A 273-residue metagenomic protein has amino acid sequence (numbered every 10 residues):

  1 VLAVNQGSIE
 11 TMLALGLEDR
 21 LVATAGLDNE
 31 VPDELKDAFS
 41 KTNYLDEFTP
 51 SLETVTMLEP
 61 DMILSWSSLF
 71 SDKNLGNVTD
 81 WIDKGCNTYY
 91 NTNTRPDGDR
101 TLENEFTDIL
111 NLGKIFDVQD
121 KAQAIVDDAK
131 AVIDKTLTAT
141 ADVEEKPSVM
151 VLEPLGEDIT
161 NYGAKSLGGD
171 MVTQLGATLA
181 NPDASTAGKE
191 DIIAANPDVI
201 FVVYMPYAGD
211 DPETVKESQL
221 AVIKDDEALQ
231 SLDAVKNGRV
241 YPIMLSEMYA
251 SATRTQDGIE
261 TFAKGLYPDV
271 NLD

Functional and structural regions predicted by a protein language model:
V1-L13, V118-L175, M248, D273: Basic- and aromatic-lined ligand-binding clefts that recognize polyanionic substrates
L2-V4, R20-A25, M62-W66, N87-T92 (+4 more regions): Structural recognition of the beta-strand scaffold that forms the well-ordered cores of secreted hydrolase catalytic
A3-L58, M62, S67-S68: A short, structured surface patch at a secondary-structure boundary
N5-E10, L52, T56, N74-I82 (+10 more regions): Extracytoplasmic/secreted envelope proteins and their assembly/folding machinery, especially bacterial periplasmic
G7-E10, L27-E30, M62, S68-D72 (+4 more regions): Solvent-exposed loop/turn segments at secondary-structure junctions within structured extracellular/periplasmic domains
D28-E34, N161-T186: Alpha-helical, coiled-coil/dimerization segments enriched in small aliphatic residues
E30, S67-G76, C86-N111, E144-L167: Extracytoplasmic ligand-binding site segments that recognize negatively charged/polar headgroups
D99-K114, Q123, D127, V202-D273: Structured C-terminal subdomain patch of bacterial secreted/periplasmic proteins
